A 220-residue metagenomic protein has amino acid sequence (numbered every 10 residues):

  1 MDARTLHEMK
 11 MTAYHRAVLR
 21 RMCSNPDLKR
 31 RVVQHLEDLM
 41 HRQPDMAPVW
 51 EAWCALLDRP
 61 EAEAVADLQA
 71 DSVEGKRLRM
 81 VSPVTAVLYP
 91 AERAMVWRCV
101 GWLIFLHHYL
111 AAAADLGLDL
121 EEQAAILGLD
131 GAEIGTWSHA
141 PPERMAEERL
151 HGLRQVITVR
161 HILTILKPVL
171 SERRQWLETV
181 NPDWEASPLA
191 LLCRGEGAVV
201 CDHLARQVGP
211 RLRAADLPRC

Functional and structural regions predicted by a protein language model:
D2-R20, S24-R30, Q34, H41-D45 (+5 more regions): Non-transmembrane "mature" sequence context
W50-L56: Short secondary-structure junction/hinge motifs that connect adjacent elements
L56, A66, M80, V87: Heme-based O2/NO sensor domains and their adjacent alpha-helical segments, primarily globin folds but also including
D67-L68, S72: Short helix-coil boundary/hinge micro-motifs
